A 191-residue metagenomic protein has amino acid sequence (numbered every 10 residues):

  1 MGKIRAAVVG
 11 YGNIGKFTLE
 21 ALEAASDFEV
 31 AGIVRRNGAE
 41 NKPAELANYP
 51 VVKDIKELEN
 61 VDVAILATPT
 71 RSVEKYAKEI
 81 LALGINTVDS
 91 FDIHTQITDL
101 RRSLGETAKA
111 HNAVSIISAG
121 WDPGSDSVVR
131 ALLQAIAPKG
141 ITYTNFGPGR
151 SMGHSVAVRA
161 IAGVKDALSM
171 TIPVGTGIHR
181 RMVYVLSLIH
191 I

Functional and structural regions predicted by a protein language model:
R5-T18: Glycine-rich adenosine-cofactor-binding loop
A25-A44: NAD(P)-binding Rossmann-fold cofactor-contacting core
K53, N60-A82, H94-T98: Beta-loop-alpha module in the N-terminal Rossmann-like domain of NAD(P)-dependent dehydrogenases, especially those
D92-V114: Rossmann-fold NAD(P)-binding glycine/threonine-rich loop
W121-D122, K139-G153, K165-I172: NAD(P)-dependent dehydrogenases' Rossmann-like dinucleotide-binding region
S125-I141, V156-A167: Oxidoreductase and adenylate-handling cofactor-binding alpha/beta cores
H154-V174, R180-Y184: Anionic-ligand binding region
I189-I191: Conserved small/polar residues in nucleotide/adenosyl-binding loops
